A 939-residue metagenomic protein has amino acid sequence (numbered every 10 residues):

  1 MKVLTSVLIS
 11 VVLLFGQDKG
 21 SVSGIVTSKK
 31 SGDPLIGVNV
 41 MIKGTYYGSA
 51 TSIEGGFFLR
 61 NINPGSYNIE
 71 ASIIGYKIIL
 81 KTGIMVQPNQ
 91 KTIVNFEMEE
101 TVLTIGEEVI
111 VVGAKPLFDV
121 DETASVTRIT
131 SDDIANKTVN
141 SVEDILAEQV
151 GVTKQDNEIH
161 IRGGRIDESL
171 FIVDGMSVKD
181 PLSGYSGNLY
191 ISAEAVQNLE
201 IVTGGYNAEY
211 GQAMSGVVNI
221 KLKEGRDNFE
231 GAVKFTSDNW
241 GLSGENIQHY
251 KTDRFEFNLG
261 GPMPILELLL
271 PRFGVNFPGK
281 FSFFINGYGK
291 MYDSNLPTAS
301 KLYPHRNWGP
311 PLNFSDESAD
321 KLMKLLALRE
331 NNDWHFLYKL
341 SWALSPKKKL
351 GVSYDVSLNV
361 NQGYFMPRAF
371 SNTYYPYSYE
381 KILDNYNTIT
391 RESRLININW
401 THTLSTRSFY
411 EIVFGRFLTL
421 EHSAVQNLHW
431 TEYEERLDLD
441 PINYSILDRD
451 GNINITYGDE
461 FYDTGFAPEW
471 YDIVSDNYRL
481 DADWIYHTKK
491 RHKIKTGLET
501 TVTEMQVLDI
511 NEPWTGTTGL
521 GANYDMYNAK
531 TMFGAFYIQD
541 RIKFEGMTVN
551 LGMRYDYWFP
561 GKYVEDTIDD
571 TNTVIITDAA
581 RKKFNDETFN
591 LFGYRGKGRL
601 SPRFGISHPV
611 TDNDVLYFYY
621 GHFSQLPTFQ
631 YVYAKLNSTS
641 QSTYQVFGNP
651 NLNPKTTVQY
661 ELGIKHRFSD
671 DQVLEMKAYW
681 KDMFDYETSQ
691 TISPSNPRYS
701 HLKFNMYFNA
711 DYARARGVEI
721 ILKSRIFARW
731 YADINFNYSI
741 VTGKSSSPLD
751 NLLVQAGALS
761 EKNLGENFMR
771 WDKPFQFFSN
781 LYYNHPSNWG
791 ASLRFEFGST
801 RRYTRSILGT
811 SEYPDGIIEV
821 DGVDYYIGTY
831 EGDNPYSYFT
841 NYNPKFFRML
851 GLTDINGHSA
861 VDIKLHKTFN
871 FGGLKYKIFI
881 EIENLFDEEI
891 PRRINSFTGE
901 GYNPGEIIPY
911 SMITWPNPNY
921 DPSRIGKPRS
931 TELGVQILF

Functional and structural regions predicted by a protein language model:
F15-E108: Periplasm-facing N-terminal accessory domains of Gram-negative outer-membrane beta-barrel systems
K77, I84-I93, E107-A208, Q212-V217 (+6 more regions): Periplasmic N-terminal accessory/gating domains of Gram-negative outer-membrane beta-barrel systems
E108, E411-G415, P609, V615-G621 (+5 more regions): Membrane-embedded beta-barrel scaffold of Gram-negative outer-membrane proteins
G113, V233-N239, I285-G289, V352-L358 (+11 more regions): Transmembrane beta-barrel strands of outer-membrane/channel proteins
K234, Y679-D682, I692-S695, Y699-I807: Gram-negative outer-membrane beta-barrel transporters
Y250-Y364, T388-F409, P602: Transmembrane beta-barrel wall of Gram-negative outer-membrane proteins
M323, T464-E469, D476-R479, H487 (+3 more regions): Signature of Gram-negative outer-membrane beta-barrel scaffolds
N788-Y842, I855-A860, K867-F939: C-terminal beta-signal and adjacent terminal beta-strands/loops of Gram-negative outer-membrane beta-barrel proteins
